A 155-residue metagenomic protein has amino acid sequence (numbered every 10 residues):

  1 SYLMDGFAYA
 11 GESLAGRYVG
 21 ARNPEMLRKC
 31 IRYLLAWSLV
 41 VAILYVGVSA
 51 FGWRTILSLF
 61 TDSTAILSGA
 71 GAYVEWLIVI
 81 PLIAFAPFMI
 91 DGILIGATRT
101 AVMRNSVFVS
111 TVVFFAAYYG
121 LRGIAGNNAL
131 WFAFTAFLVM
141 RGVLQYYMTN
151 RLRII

Functional and structural regions predicted by a protein language model:
S1-G47, F51-W53, F85-T98, V102: Small-residue-rich hydrophobic transmembrane alpha-helices
Y2-A10, V46-G47, P81-M89, I93 (+2 more regions): Hydrophobic alpha-helical transmembrane bundles that constitute the permease/transmembrane domains of multi-pass
A10, W53-S63, I93, A97-T100 (+2 more regions): Transmembrane helix-loop junctions in multipass membrane proteins, especially transporters and channels
G20, L27, I56, A70 (+3 more regions): Hydrophobic, well-ordered secondary-structure elements that form the walls of internal hydrophobic environments
L44-G71: Short membrane-interface helical motifs at transmembrane helix boundaries in multi-pass membrane transporters
W53, S68, T111-V143, Y147-R151 (+1 more regions): Membrane-interface helix-loop junctions in multi-pass transport and translocation proteins
T64-I90: Alpha-helical transmembrane segments of multi-pass membrane proteins
T100-R104, L130-W131: Alpha-helical transmembrane segments and their helix-entry boundary regions
